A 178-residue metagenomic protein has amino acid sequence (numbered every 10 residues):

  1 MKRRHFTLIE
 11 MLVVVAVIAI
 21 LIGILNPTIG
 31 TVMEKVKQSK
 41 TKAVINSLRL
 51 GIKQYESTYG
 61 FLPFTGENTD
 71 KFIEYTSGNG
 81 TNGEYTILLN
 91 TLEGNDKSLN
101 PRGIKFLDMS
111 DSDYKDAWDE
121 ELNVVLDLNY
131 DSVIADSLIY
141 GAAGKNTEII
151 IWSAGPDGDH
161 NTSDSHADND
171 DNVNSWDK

Functional and structural regions predicted by a protein language model:
M1, Y114-W118: A short catalytic or substrate-binding loop motif that flags glycine-/basic-rich loops and adjacent residues that bind
K2-M33, K37, T41: N-terminal single-pass transmembrane signal-anchor helix
I22-L25, Y85, S112, G144: A broadly tuned, weak detector of single residues within folded domains
Q38-S39, N46, L50-K53, S57 (+4 more regions): Short, surface-exposed interaction loops/tails
I52-Y114: Short, glycine/small-hydrophobic-rich surface segments
